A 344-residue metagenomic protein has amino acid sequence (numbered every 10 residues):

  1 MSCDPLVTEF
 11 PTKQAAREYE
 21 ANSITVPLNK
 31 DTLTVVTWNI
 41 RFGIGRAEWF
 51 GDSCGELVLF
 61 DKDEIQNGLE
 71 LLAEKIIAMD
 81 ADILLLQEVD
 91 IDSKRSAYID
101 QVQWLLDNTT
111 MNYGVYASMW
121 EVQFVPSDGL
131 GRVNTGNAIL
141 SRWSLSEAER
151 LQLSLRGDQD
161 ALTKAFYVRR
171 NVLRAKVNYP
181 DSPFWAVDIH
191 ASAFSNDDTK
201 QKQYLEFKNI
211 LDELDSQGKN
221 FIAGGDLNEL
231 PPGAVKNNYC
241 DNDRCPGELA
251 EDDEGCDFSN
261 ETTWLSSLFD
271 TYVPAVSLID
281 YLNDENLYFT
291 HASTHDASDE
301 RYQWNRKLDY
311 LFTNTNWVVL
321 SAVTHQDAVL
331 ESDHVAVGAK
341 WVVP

Functional and structural regions predicted by a protein language model:
S2-N134: N-terminal, active-site-proximal structural segment of metallo-dependent hydrolase catalytic domains
F10-A15, Q123-F184, D188: A well-ordered secondary-structure block
L33-I40, L71-Y98, L140, A175 (+4 more regions): Active-site beta-strand/loop signature of hydrolases that rely on acidic residues for catalysis
W38-R41, Q87-V89, A117-E121, R142-W143 (+6 more regions): Active-site-proximal beta-strand/loop segments in catalytic clefts of secreted hydrolases
E56-D61, V89-I91, L155-K164, H190-D198: Surface-exposed cleft-lining segments at the edges of enzyme active sites
I91-S96, S195-D198, E300-Y302, V329-L330: Acidic-and-aromatic substrate-binding clefts and catalytic sites of carbohydrate-active enzymes
D107-T110, R132-A148, V177-N178, D270 (+2 more regions): Conserved beta strand-loop-helix elements of the APE1-like EEP
N196-L308, T313-T315: Metal-dependent phosphoesterases centered on the DNase I-like endonuclease/exonuclease/phosphatase
